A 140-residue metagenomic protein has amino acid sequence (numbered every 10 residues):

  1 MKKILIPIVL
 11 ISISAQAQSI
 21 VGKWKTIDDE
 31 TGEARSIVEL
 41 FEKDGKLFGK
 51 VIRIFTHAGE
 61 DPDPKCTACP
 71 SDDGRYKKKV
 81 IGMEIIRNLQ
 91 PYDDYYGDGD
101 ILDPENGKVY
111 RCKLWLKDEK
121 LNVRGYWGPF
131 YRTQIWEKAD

Functional and structural regions predicted by a protein language model:
K3-A15: Sec-dependent N-terminal signal peptides
S12-G22, Y131: N-terminal helix-cap/turn-to-beta initiation motif at the start of protein domains
Q18-K23, Y92-G99, E119-N122: Short, hydrophobic/aromatic-rich segments at coil-to-beta transitions
D28, E33-L102, Y110: Central antiparallel beta-sheet cores of small beta-barrel/beta-sandwich binding domains
D103-P104, Y110-L114, K120-R132: Short, exposed beta-strand-loop hairpins at the edges of beta-sheets in extracellular/periplasmic proteins
A139-D140: Short, solvent-exposed mixed-charge patches
